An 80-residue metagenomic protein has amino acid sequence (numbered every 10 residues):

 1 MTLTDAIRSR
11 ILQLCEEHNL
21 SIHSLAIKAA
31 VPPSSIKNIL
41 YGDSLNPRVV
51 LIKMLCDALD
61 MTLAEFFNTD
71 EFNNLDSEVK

Functional and structural regions predicted by a protein language model:
M1, N38, F67-K80: Short, charged recognition helix plus adjacent turn of helix-turn-helix-like nucleic-acid-binding domains
M1-S21: A short, Lys/Arg-rich alpha-helix, primarily the initiator
L14, K28, I39, T69: Residues in the recognition helix of alpha-helical DNA-binding motifs
C15, A26, C56: The alpha-helix within a helix-turn-helix
N19-N38: Short alpha-helical DNA-recognition segment
P32, D43, D70-N74: The DNA-recognition helices of helix-turn-helix-type DNA-binding domains
D43-D57: Short, basic-rich loop-to-helix N-cap that marks the start of a DNA-contacting helix
